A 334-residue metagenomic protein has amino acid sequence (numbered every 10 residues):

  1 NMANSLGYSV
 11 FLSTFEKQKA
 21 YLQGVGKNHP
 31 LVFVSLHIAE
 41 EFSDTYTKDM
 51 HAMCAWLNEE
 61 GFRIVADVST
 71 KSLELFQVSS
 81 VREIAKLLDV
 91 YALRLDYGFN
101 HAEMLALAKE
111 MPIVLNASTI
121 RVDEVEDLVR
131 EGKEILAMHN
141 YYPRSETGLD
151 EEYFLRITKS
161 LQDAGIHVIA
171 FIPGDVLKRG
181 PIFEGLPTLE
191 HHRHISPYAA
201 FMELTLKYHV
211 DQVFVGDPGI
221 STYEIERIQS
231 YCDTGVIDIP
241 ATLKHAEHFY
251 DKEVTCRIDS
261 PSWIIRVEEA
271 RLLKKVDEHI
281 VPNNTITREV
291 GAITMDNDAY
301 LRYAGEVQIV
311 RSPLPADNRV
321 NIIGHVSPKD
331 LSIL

Functional and structural regions predicted by a protein language model:
N1-M2, T205: Short, flexible, solvent-exposed loop/turn segments with mixed acidic/basic and small polar residues
A3-R130, E134: Active-site beta->alpha loop and helix N-cap motifs at the rims of alpha/beta catalytic domains
S9, F76-L88, L107-I120, L161-G165 (+3 more regions): Short secondary-structure transition/capping segments
S9, M138, P240, Q308-V310: Residues in well-ordered beta-strands of folded domains
Q18, F76, T147, I225 (+1 more regions): Short acidic, gly/pro-rich beta-turn/loop elements at beta-sheet edges and active-site/ligand-binding grooves
A66-V81, Y97-L105, E152-R156, L206-V215 (+1 more regions): Electropositive, surface-exposed helix/loop patches at the edges of structured domains that serve as adaptable
N116-L243: Catalytic alpha/beta core domains of metabolic enzymes, predominantly
T242-L334: C-terminal functional modules
